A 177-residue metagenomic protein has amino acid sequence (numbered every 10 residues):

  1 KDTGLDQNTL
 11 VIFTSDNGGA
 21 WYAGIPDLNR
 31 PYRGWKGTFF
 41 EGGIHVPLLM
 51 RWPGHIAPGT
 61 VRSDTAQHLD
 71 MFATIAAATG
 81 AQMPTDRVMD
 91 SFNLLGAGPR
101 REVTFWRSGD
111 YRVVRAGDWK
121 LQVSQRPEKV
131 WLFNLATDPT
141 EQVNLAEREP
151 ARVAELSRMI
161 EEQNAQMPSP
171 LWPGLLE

Functional and structural regions predicted by a protein language model:
K1, L5, A76-G80, P150 (+1 more regions): Sec-exported extracytoplasmic/periplasmic mature domains
K1-G24: Metal-dependent active-site segment of extracytoplasmic phospho-/sulfohydrolases and closely related
L5-V11, H45-V46, P99-R101, A116-W119 (+1 more regions): Loop/turn elements at helix/coil->beta-strand transitions in domains of secreted/extracellular proteins
L10-S15, L48-L49, M71-A76, D138: Beta-strand elements within well-structured catalytic alpha/beta cores of enzymes that handle phosphate/sulfate esters
F13, P168-E177: Short, flexible loop/turn segments with low-complexity composition
G19-F39, I56-T60, D64, L69-L135 (+1 more regions): C-terminal cap/loop subdomain of S1 sulfatases and analogous C-terminal strand-loop tails that border
F40-I44: Short, flexible loop/turn motifs enriched in small residues
V143-A151: Active-site-proximal N-terminal segment of extracellular/periplasmic enzymes that hydrolyze or transfer
